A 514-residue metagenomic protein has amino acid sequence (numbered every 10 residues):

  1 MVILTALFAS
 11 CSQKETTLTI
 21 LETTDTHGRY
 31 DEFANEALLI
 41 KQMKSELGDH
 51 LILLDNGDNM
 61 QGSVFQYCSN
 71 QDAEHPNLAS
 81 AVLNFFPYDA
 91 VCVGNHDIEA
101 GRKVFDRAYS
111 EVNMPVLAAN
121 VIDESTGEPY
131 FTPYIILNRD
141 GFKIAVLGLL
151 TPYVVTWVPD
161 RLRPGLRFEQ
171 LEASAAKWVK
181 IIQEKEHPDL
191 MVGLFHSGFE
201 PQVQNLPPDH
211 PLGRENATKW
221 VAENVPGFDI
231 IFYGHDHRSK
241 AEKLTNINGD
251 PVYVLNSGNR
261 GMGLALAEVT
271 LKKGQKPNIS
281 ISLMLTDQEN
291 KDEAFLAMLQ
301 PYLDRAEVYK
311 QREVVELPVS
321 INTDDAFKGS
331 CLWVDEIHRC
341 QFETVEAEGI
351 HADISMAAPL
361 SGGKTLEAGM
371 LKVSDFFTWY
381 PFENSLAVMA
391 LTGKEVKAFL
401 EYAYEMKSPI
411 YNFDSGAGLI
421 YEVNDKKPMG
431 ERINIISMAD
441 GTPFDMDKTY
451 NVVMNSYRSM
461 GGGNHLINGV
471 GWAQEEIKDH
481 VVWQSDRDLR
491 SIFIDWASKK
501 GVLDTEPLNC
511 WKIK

Functional and structural regions predicted by a protein language model:
M1-E15: Bacterial Sec-dependent N-terminal signal peptides
V2-T5, I230, Y302, H351-D353: Generic signature of intrinsically disordered, low-complexity, basic-rich segments and short cationic peptides
C11-Q288, K328, L332-E343, S355 (+3 more regions): Acidic, metal/ion-coordinating pockets
T16-T17, T23, R29, L39 (+6 more regions): Catalytic centers of hydrolytic enzymes
